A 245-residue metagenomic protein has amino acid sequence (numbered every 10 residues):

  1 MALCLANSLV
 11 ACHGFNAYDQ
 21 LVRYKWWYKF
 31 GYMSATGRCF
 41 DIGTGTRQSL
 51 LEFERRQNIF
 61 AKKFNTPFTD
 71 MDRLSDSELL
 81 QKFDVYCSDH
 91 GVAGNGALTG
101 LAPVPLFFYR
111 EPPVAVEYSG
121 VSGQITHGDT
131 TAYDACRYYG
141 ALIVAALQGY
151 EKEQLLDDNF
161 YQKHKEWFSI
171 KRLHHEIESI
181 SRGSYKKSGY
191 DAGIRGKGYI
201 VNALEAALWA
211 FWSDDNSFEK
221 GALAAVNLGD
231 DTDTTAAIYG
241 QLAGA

Functional and structural regions predicted by a protein language model:
M1-A245: Structured, active/binding-site neighborhoods that engage oxygen-rich ligands
